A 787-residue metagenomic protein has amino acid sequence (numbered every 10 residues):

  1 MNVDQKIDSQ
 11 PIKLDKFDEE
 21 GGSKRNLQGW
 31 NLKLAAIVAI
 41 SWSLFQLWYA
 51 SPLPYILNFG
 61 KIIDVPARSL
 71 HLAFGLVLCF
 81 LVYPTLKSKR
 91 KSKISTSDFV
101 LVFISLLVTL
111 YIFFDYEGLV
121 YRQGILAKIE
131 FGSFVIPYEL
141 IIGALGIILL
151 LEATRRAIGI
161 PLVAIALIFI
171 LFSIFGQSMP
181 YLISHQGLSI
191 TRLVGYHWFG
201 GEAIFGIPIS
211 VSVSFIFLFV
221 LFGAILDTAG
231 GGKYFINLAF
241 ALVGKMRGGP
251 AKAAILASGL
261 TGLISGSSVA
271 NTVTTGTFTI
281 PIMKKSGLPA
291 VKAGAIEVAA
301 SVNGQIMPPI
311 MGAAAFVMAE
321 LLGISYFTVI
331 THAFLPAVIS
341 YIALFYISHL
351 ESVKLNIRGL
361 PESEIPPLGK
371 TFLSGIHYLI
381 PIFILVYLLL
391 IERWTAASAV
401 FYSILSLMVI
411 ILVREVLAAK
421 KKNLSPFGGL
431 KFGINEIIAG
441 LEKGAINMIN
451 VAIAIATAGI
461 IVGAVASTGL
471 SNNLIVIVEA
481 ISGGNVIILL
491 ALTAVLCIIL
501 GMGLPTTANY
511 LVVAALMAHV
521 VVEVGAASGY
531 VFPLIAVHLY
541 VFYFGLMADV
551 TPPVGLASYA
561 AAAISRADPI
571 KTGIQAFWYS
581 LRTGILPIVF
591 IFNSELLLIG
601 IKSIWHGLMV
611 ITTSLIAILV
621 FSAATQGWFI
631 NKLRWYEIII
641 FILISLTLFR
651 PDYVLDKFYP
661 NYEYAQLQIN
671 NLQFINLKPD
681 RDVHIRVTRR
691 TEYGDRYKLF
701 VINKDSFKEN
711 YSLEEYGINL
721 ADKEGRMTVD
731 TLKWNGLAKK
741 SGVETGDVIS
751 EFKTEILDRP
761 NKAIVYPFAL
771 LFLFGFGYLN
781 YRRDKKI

Functional and structural regions predicted by a protein language model:
M1-F134, E139-A144, S645, F649: Conserved, well-structured core domains of diverse proteins
N2-W30, A39, T331-N447, Y559-F649 (+3 more regions): Long, contiguous bundles of hydrophobic transmembrane helices that form the permeation core of multi-pass
A35-A39, A67-L81, S97-L106, L140-L149 (+10 more regions): Hydrophobic mid-bilayer segments of alpha-helices in multi-pass membrane transport proteins, especially secondary
I136-I141, E202-F215, L242-A254, S286-K292 (+5 more regions): Membrane-interfacial loop-to-helix junctions in multi-pass transporters
E152, A157, L167-F169, G176 (+7 more regions): Core transmembrane alpha-helical segments of multi-pass membrane transporters/permeases
S214, R759-K785: Selective detector of the "anchor" transmembrane alpha-helix that sits immediately C-terminal
N237-G304, I310, A314-A315, G323 (+2 more regions): Hydrophobic transmembrane alpha-helices that form the pore/transport pathway of multi-pass ion and small-solute
S706-E755: PDZ/PDZ-like domain segments forming the peptide/carboxylate-binding groove, activating on the N-terminal beta-strands
